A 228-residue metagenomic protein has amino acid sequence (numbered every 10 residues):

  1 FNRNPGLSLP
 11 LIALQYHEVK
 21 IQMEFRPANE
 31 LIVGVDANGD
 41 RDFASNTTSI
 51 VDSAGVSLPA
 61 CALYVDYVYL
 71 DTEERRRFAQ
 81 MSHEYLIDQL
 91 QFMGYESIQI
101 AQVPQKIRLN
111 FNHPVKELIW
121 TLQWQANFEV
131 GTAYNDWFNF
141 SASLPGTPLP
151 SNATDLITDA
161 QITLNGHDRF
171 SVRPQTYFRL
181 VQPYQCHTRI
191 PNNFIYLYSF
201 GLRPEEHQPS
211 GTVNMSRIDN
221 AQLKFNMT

Functional and structural regions predicted by a protein language model:
F1-T228: Flexible assembly/topogenesis modules
